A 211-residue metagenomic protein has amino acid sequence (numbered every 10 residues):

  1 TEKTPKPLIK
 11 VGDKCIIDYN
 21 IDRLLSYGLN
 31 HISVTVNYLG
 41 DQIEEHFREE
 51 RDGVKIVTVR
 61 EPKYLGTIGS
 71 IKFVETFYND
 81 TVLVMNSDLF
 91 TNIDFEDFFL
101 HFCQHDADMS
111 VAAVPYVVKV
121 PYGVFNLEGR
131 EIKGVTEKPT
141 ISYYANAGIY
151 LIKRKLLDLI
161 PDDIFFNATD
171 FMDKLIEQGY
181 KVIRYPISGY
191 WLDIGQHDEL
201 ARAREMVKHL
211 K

Functional and structural regions predicted by a protein language model:
T1-K10, Y27: Glycine-rich N-terminal loop/short-helix segment of MobA-like nucleotidyltransferase
L8, V124-L127, R184: A structural signal for short hydrophobic beta-strand segments in well-ordered beta-sheet cores
K14-S87, D97, D162-D163, Q196: Conserved N-terminal catalytic core of the sugar/cofactor nucleotidyltransferase
L29, N79, D106-A107, G179-Y180: Short, high-confidence coil segments that cap the C-terminus of an alpha-helix and link into the following beta-strand
K55-I56, D106-A107, G129-V135: Rossmann-fold dehydrogenase core element
V82-L83, F90, E96-C103, Y116-K119 (+1 more regions): Catalytic-core segments of class I nucleotidyltransferases/pyrophosphorylases that form NMP-activated intermediates
H105-P115: A short, conserved acidic/glycine-rich loop-to-beta-strand motif that forms the donor nucleotide-sugar/metal
